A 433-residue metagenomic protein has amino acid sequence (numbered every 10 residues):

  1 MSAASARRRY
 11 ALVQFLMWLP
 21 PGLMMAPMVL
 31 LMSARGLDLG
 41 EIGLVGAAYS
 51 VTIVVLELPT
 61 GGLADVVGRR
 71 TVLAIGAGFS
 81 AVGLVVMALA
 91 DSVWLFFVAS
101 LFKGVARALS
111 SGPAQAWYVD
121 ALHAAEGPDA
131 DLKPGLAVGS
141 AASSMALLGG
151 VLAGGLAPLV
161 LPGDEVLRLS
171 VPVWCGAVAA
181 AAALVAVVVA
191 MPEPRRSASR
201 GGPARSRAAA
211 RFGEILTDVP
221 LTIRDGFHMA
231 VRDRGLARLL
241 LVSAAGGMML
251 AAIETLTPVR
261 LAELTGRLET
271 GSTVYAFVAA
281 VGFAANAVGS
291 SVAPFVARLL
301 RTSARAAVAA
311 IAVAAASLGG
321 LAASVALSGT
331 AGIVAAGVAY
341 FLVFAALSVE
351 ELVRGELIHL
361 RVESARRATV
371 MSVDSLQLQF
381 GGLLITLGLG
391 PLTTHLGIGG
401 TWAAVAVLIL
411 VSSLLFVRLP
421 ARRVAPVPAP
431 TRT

Functional and structural regions predicted by a protein language model:
M1-R7, A190-L241: Juxtamembrane intracellular "pre-TM" segments in multi-pass secondary transporters
M1-V55, A88, M229, D233-F283: Helix-loop boundary and gating motifs at the non-cytosolic
S2, G43-A47, V54-G62, R70 (+1 more regions): C-terminal transmembrane bundle of multi-pass solute transporters/carriers
G36, G68, L89-W94, A323-L327: Helix-breaking motifs and short loop linkers at transmembrane-helix boundaries and internal kinks in secondary membrane
I53-S92: Conserved MFS/SLC helix-loop-helix module at the cytosolic interface between two early adjacent transmembrane helices
A99-S144: Cytoplasmic helix-loop-helix junction between adjacent transmembrane helices in 12-TM secondary transporters
R168-V189, G400-R418: Symmetry-related core transmembrane helices of the 12-TM Major Facilitator Superfamily/SLC fold
A179-R207, V417-A429: Helix-loop junctions on the cytosolic side of multi-pass membrane transporters, especially the intracellular loop
